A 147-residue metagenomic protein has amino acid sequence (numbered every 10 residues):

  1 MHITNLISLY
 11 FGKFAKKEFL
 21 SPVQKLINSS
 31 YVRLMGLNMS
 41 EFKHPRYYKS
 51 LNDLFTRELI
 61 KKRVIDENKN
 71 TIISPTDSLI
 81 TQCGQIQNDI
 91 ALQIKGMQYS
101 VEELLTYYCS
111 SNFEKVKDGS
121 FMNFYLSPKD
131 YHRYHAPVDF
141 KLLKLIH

Functional and structural regions predicted by a protein language model:
M1-H147: Non-catalytic terminal segments and appended small domains
